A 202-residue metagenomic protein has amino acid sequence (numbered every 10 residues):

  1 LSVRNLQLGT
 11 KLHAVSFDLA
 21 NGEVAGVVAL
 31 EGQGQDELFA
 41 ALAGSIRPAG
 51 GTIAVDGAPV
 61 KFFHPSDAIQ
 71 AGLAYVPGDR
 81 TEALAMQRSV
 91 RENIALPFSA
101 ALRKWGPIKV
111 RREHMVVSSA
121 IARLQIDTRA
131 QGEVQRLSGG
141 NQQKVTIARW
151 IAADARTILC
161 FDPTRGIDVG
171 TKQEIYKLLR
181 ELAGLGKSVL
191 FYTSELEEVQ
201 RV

Functional and structural regions predicted by a protein language model:
L1-V202: Glycine-rich phosphate-binding loops of nucleotide-dependent enzymes
